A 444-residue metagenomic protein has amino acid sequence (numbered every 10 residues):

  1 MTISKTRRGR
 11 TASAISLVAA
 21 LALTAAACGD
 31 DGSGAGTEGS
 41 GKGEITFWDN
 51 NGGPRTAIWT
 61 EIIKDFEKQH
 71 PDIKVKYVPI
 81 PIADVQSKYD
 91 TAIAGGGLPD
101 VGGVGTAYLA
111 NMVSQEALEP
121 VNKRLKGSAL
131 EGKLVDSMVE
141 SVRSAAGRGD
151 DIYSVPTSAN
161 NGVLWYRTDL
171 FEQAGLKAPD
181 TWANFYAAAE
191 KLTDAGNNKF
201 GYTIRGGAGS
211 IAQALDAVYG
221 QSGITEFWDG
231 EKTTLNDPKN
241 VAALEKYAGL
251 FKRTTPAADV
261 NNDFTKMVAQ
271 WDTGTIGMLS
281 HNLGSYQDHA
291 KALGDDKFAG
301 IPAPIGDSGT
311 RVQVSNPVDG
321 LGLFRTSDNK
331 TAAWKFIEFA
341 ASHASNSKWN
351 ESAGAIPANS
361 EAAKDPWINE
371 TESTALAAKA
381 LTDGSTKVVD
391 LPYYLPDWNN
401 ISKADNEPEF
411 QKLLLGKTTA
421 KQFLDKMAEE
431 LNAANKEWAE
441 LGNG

Functional and structural regions predicted by a protein language model:
M1-T46, K68, D425, E429-G444: Short, low-complexity disordered leader/linker segments with a strong preference for bacterial N-terminal type II
I3, A378-E430: C-terminal capping/gating helix-and-loop segments adjacent to ligand/active sites or protein-protein/ligand interfaces
D65-S137, Q173-D180, Q270, G274-M278 (+2 more regions): Extracytoplasmic "Venus flytrap"/periplasmic binding protein-like
A107-N161, A214, A299-I301, E370: Hinge/lid segment of periplasmic solute-binding proteins
N122-S137, G206, S222-A242, A290-L293 (+3 more regions): Short, solvent-exposed loop/beta-turn-alpha elements that line the ligand-binding surface or hinge of extracytoplasmic
G147-T157, G162, A183-T233, E245 (+1 more regions): Extracytoplasmic/periplasmic solute-binding protein
A174, E245, G249-T255, K266 (+3 more regions): Extracytoplasmic/periplasmic substrate-recognition and gating elements
A189-K191, E231-V260: Glycine-centered hinge/linker elements that transmit conformational signals in sensory and ligand-binding systems
